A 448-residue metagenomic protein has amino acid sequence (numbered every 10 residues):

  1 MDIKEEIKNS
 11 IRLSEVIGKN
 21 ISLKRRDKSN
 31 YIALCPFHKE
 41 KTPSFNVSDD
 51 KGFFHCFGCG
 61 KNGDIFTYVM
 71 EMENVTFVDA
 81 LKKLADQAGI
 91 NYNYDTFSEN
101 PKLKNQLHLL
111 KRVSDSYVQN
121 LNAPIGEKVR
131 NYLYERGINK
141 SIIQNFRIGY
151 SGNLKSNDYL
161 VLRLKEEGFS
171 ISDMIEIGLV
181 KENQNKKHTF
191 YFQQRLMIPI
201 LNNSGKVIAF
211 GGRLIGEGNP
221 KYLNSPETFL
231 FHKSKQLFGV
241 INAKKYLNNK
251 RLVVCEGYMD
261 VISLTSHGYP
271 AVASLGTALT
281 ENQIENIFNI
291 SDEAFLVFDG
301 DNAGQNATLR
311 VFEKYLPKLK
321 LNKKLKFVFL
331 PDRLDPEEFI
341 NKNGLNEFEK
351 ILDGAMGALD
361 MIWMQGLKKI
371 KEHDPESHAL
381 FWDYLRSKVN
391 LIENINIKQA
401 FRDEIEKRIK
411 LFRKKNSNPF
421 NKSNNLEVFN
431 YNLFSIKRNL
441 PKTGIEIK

Functional and structural regions predicted by a protein language model:
M1-F97, K155: N-terminal structured subdomain of primase-like DNA metabolism proteins
I7-S10, K28, E99-L107, A123-G126 (+5 more regions): Conserved phosphate/pyrophosphate-binding and hydrolysis machinery centered on Walker-type P-loop NTPases, extending
I11-L13, I17, L103, K111 (+2 more regions): Phosphate-handling DNA/RNA-contact segment within nucleic-acid enzymes
C35, C56, V69, L133 (+8 more regions): Terminal peptide-recognition signature
V69, S274-T277, F298-G300: Short beta->alpha connector loops at strand-helix junctions that form conserved, small/polar/Pro-enriched
E73-A80, L84-A85, Q194-G212, E337-K342 (+2 more regions): Structured, non-catalytic alpha/beta "coupling" segments that mediate domain-domain communication and provide generic
D79-N131: Conserved active-site segments centered on acidic
N202-N203, K244-R251, E281-A294, G300-K448: A charged alpha-helical hairpin associated with nucleic-acid processing machineries
